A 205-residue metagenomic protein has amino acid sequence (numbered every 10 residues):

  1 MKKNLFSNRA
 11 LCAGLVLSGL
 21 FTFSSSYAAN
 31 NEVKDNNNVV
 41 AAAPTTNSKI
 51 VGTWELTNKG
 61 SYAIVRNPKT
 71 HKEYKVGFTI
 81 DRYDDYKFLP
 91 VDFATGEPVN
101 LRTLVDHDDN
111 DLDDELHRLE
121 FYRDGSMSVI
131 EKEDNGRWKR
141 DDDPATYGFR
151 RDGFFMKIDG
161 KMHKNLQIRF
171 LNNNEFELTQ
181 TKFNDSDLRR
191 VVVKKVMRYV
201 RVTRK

Functional and structural regions predicted by a protein language model:
K2-A13: Bacterial N-terminal signal peptides that target proteins for export
L5-F6, F21, V91-A94: Short, aromatic- and cysteine-enriched interfacial helices/patches that mediate contacts at lipid membranes
C12-T22: Bacterial N-terminal signal peptides
S24-A28: Sec/Tat signal peptide C-region and signal peptidase I cleavage site
A29-D143, G148-K205: Lipid interaction determinants
